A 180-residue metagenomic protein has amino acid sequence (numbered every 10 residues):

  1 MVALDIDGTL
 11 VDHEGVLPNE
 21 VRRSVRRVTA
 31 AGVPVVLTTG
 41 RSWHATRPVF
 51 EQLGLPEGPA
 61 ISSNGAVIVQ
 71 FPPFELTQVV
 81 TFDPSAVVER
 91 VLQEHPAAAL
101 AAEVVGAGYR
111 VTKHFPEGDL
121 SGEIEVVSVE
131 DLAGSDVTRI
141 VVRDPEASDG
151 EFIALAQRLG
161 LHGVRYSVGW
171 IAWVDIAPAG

Functional and structural regions predicted by a protein language model:
M1-G15, L37: Asp-based phosphoryl-transfer active-site loop
M1-V2, P59, V164: The start of beta-strands in P-loop NTPase/AAA+ ATPase cores
D5-I6, D12, S63, I124 (+1 more regions): Residue-level signal for pocket-adjacent positions within structured domains
D7, G65, P145: Flexible loop residues that form catalytic and substrate-binding hotspots at small-molecule/glycan-binding clefts
L10, V69-F71, W173-D175: A short acidic, helix-capping loop that chelates divalent metal ions and anchors anionic groups
V16-E117: Active-site phosphate-binding/coordination module
A97-G180: Conserved acidic, metal-coordinating active-site core of Asp-based, Mg2+-dependent phosphoryl-transfer enzymes
